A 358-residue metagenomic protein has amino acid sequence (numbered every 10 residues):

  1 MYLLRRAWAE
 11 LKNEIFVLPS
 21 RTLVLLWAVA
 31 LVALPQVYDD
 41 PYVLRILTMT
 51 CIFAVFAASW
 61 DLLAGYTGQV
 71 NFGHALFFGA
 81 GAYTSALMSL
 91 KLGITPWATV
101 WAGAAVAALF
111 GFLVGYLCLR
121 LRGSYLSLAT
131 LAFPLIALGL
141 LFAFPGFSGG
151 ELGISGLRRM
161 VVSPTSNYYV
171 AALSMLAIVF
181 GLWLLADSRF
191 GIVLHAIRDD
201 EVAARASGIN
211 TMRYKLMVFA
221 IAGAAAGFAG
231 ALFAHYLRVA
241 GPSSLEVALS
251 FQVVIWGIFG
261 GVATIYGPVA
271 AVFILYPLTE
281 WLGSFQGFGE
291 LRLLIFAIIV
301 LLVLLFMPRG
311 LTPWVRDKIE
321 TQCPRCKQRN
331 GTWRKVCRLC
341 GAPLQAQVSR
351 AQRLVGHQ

Functional and structural regions predicted by a protein language model:
M1-Q358: Transmembrane alpha-helices and adjacent helix-loop boundaries
